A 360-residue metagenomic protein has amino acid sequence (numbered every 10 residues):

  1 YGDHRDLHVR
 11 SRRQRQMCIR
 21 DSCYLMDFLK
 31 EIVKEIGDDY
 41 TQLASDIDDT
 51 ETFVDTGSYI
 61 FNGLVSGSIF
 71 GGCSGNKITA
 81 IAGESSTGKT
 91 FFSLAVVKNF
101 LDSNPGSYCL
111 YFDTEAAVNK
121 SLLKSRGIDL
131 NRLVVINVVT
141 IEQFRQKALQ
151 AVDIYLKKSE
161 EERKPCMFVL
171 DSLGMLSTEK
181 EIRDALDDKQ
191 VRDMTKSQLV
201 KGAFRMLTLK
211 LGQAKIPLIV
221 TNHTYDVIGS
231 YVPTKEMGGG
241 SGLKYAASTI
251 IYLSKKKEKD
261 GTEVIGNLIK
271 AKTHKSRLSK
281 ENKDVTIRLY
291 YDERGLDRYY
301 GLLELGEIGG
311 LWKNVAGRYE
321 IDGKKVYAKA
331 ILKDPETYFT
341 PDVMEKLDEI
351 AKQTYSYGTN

Functional and structural regions predicted by a protein language model:
Y1-S22: Single conserved hydrophobic/aromatic residue that forms the stacking wall/gate of nucleotide- or nucleobase-binding
Y24-R132, L149-D153: The Walker A/P-loop phosphate-binding site
V118, L176-S177, V227-I228: Catalytic P-loop NTPase motifs of RecA-like helicase/translocase cores
V139-Q213: Phosphate-binding/switch loop-helix module in NTP-utilizing enzymes
D193-G309: Phosphate-binding/switch region of NTP-binding enzymes
D297-Y327: Long, well-ordered amphipathic alpha-helical subdomains in the mid-to-C-terminal portions of large enzyme subunits
G317-N360: Terminal-proximal interaction/regulatory segments of ATP-powered molecular machines
